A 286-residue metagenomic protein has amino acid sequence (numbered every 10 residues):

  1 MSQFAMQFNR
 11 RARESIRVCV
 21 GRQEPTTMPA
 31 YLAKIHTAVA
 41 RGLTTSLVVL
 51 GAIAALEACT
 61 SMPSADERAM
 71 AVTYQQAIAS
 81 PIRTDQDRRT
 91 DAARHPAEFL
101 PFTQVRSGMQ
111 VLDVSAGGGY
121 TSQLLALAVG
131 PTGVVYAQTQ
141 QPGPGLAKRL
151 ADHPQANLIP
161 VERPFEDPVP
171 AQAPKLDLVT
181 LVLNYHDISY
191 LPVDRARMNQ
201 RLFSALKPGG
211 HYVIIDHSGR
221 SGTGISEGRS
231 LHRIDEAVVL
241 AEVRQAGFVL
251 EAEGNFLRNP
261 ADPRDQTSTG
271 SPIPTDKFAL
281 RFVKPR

Functional and structural regions predicted by a protein language model:
E57-A58: C-terminal motif of bacterial Sec signal peptides marking the signal peptidase cleavage site
G108-G117: Conserved class I S-adenosyl-L-methionine
G117-P168: Class I SAM-dependent methyltransferase SAM/SAH-binding core
A126, R195-P208: A short glycine-rich, Lys/Arg-flanked "PGG" loop and its adjoining helix->strand segment in the class I
V169-V179: A short acidic, Gly/Pro-enriched loop at the edge of an enzyme's catalytic core that lines a small-molecule cofactor
D177-V193: A short SAM/SAH-binding and catalytic strip from SAM-dependent methyltransferases
G209-D216: Conserved beta-strand signature within the Rossmann-like core of class I S-adenosyl-L-methionine
P263-R286: Core SAM-dependent methyltransferase catalytic element
